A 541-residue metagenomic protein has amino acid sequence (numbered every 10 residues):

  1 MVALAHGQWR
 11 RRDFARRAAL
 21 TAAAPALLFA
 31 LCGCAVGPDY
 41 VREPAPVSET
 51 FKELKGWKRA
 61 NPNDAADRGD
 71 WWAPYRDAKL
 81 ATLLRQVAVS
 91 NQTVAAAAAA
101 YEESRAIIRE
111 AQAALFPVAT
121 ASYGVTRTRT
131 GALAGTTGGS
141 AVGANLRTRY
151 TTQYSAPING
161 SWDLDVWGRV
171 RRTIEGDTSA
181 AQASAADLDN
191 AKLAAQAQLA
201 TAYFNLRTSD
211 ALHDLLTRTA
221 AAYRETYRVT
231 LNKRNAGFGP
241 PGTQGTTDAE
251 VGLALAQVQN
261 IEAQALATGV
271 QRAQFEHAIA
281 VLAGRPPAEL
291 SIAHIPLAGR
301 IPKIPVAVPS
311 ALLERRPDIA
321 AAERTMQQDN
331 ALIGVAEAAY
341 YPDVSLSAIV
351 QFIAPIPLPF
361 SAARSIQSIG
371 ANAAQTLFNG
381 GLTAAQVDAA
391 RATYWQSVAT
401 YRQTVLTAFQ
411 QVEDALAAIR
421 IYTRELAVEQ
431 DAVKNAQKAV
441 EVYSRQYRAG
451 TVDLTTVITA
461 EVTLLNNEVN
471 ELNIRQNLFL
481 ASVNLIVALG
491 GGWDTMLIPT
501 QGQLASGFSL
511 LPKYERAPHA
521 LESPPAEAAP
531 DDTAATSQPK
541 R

Functional and structural regions predicted by a protein language model:
M1-R16: N-terminal secretory signal peptides that target proteins for export/translocation
A15-L27: Sec-dependent N-terminal signal peptides
L28-T50: Bacterial Sec signal peptide processing site at the extreme N-terminus
V36-D39, T50, G69-D70, R76-Q86 (+8 more regions): Small/polar-residue-enriched beta-strand and adjacent coil segments characteristic of outer-membrane beta-barrel
D64, A221, A236-T247, V251 (+2 more regions): Short, solvent-exposed, mixed-charge loop/turn linkers that connect secondary-structure elements
A96-A111, A191, A195-R218, A222-E225 (+7 more regions): Amphipathic alpha-helical coiled-coil segments
G135-R147, G239-T243, G507-P512: Solvent-exposed loop segments that connect transmembrane elements
R300, N470-R541: Acidic, low-complexity, intrinsically disordered peripheral segments
